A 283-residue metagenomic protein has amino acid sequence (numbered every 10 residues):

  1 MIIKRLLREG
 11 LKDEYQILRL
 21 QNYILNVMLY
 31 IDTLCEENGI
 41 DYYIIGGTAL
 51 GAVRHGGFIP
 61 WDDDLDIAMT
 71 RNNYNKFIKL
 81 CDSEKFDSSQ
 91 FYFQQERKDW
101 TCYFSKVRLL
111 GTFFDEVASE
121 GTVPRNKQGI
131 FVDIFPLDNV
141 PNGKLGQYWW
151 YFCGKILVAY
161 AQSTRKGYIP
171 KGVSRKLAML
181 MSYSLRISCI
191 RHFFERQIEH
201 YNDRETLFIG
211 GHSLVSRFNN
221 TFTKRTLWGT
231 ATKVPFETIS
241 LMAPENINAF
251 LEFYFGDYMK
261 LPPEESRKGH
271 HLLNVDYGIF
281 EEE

Functional and structural regions predicted by a protein language model:
I2-K4, K12-E36, C81-N142, Q162-S174 (+2 more regions): Conserved catalytic core of two-metal-ion nucleotidyltransferases
D32-L65, M69, Y74-N75, T226 (+1 more regions): Active-site nucleotide-donor binding segment shared across nucleotidyl transfer reactions
W61, W100, W149-W150, W228: A residue-identity detector for tryptophan
F77-K79: Conserved SAM-binding loop
G143-W149: A short secondary-structure junction signal
C153: Short, His- and charge-rich active-site/binding loops that engage polyanionic ligands
